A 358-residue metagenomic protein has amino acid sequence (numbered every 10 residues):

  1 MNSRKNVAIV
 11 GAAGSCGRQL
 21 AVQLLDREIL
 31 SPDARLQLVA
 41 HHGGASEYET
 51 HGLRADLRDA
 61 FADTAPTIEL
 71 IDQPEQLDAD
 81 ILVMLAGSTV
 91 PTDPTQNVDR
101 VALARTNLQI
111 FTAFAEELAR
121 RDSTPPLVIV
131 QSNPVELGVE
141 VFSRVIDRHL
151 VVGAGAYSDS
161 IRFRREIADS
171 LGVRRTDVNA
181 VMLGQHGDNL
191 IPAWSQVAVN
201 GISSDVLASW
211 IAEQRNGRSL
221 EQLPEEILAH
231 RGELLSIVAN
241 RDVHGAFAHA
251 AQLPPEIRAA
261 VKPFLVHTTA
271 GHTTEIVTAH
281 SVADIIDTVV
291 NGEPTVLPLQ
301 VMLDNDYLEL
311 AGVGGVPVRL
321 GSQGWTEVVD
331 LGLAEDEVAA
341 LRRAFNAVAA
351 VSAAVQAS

Functional and structural regions predicted by a protein language model:
N2-N6: Extreme N-terminal starter segment of soluble prokaryotic enzymes
I9-A13, A21-V22: N-terminal Rossmann NAD(P)H-binding glycine-rich loop of SDR-like oxidoreductase domains
R18: Residues forming the Rossmann-fold NAD(P)(H) cofactor-binding site
D26-E69: Glycine-rich phosphate-binding loop and adjoining beta1-alpha1-beta2 segment of Rossmann-like nucleotide-binding folds
G44, A60-P125: Rossmann-like NAD(P)-binding element
V98-A168: Rossmann-like NAD(P)(H) cofactor-binding subdomain of soluble oxidoreductases
H149, S160-S358: C-terminal substrate-binding/catalytic lobe of Rossmann-fold NAD(P)-dependent dehydrogenases
